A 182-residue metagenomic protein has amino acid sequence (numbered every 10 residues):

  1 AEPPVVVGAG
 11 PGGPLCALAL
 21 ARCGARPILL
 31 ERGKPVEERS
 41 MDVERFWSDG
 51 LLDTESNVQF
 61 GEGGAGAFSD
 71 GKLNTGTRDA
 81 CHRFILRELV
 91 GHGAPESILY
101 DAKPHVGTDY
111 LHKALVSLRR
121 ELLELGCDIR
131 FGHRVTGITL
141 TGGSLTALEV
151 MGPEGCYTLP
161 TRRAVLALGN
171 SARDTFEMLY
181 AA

Functional and structural regions predicted by a protein language model:
A1-H92, E96-A182: Residues forming the flavin
